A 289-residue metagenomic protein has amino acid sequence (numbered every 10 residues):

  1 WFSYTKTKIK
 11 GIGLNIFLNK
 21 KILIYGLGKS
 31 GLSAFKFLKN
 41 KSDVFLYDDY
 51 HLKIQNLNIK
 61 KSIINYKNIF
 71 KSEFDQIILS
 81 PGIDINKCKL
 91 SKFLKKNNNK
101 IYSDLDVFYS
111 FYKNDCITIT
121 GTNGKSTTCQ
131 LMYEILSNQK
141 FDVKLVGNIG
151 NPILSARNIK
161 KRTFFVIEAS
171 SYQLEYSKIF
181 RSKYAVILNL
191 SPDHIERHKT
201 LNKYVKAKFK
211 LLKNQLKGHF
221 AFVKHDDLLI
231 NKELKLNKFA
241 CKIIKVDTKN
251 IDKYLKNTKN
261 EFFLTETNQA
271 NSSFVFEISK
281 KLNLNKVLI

Functional and structural regions predicted by a protein language model:
W1-S103, V107, L284: N-terminal leader/targeting and accessory segments in enzymes
I16-K20, Y25-L27, S80-P81, H198-V205 (+2 more regions): Adenine nucleotide phosphate-binding catalytic loops in nucleotide-utilizing enzymes
K20-K21, K36-K39, I69-F74, P81-A221 (+2 more regions): Phosphate-binding loop of NTP-binding sites
K29, N123-T127, Q269: Residue-level detector of alpha-helix initiation sites
V44-D49, K144-L145, V166, K245: Short beta-strand "acidic-cap" motif of Rossmann-like dinucleotide-binding folds
H51, I167, N285-I289: Short alpha-helical "patches" and their helix-cap loops
